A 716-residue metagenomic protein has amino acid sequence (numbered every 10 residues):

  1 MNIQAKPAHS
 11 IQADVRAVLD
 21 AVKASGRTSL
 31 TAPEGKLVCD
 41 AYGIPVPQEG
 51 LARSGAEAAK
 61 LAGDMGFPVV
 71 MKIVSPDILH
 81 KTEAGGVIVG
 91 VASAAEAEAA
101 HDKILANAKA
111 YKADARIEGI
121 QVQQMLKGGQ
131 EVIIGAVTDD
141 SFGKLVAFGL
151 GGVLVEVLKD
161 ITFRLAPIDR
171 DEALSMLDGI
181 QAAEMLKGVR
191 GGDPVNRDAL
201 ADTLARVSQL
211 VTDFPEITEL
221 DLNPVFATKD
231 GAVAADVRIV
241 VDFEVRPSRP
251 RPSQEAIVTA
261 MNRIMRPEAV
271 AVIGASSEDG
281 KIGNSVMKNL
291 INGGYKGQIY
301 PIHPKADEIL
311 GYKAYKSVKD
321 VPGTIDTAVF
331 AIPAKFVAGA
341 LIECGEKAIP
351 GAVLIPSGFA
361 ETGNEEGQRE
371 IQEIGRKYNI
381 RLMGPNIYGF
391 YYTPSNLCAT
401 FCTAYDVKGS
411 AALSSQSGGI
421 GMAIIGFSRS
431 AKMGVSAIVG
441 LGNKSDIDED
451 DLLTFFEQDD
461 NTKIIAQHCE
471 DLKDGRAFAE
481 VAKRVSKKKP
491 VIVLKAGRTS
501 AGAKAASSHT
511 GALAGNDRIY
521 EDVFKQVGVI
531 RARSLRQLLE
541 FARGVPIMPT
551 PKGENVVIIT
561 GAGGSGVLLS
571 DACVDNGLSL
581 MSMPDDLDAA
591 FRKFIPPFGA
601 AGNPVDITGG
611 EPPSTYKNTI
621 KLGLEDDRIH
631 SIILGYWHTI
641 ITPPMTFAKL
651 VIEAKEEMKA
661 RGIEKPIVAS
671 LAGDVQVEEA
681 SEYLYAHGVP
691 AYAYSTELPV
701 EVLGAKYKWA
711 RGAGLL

Functional and structural regions predicted by a protein language model:
M1-L716: Catalytic-core regions of core metabolic enzymes, especially those transforming organic acids/acyl-group intermediates
